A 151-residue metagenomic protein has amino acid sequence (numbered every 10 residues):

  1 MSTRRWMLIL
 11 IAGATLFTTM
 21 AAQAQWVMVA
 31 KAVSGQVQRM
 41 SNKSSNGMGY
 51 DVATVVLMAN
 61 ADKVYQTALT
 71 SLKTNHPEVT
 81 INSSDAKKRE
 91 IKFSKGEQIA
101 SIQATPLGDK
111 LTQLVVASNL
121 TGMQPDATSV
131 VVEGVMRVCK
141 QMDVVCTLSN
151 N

Functional and structural regions predicted by a protein language model:
M1-L10: Bacterial N-terminal signal peptides that target proteins for export
T3-R4, T15, M136: Short, intrinsically disordered low-complexity segments
I9-T18: Bacterial N-terminal signal peptides
A24-N151: Ser/Thr-rich, low-complexity intrinsically disordered terminal regions
